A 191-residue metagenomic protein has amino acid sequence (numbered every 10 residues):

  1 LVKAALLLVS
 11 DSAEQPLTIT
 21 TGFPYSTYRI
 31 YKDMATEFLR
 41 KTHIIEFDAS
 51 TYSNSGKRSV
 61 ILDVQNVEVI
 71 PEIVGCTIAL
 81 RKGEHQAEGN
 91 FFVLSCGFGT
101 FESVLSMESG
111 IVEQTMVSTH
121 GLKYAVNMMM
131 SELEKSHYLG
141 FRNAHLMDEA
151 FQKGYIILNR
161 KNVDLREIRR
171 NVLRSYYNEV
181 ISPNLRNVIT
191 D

Functional and structural regions predicted by a protein language model:
L1-F91, G110-Y124, L158-D191: Nucleotide/phosphate-binding catalytic cleft detector across ATP-hydrolyzing and phosphate-transferring enzymes
V69-I73, G97-E102: A short mid-domain helix/strand-loop element embedded in enzyme catalytic domains that forms or borders the active-site
I78-A79, E102-V104: Short helix/loop capping segments that flank catalytic or ligand/cofactor-binding pockets
V93-S95: Short hydrophobic beta-strand that contains or immediately precedes a catalytic carboxylate
F98, V104-N143: Glycine-rich phosphate-binding loop plus the immediately following alpha-helix
L133-L173: A mobile "lid/hinge" subdomain adjacent to the ATP/sugar-phosphate binding pocket shared across diverse ATP-dependent
